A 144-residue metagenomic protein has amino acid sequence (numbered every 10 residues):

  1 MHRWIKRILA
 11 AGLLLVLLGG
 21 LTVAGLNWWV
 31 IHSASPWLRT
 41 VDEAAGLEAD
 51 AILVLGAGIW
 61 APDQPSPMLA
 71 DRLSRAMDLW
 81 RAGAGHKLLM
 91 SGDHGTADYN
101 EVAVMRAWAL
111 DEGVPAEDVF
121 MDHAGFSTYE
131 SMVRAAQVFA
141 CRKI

Functional and structural regions predicted by a protein language model:
H2-E43: N-terminal type II signal-anchor transmembrane helix that functions as the membrane-insertion/stop-transfer segment
W29-I144: A structural signal for short, hydrophobic/glycine-enriched beta-strand patches
